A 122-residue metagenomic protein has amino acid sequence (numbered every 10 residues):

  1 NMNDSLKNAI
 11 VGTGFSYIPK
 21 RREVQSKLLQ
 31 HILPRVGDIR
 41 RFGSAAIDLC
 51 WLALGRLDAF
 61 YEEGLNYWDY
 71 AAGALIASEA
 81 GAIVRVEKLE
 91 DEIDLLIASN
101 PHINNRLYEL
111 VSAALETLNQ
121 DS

Functional and structural regions predicted by a protein language model:
N1-I47, E92-S122: Acidic beta-strand-loop-alpha-helix segment within the catalytic core of divalent metal-dependent phosphate-processing
C50-A53, A74-E79: Hydrophobic residues within well-ordered alpha-helices
L54-A59, A82: Alpha-to-beta junction loops
E62: Short beta-strand and adjacent tight-turn residues that come in two discontinuous sequence segments and form the edges
W68: Acidic donor-binding loop at a coil-to-helix junction in glycosyltransferase catalytic cores that engages
V86-L89: Catalytic beta-strand/loop signature of glycosyltransferases that borders the donor
